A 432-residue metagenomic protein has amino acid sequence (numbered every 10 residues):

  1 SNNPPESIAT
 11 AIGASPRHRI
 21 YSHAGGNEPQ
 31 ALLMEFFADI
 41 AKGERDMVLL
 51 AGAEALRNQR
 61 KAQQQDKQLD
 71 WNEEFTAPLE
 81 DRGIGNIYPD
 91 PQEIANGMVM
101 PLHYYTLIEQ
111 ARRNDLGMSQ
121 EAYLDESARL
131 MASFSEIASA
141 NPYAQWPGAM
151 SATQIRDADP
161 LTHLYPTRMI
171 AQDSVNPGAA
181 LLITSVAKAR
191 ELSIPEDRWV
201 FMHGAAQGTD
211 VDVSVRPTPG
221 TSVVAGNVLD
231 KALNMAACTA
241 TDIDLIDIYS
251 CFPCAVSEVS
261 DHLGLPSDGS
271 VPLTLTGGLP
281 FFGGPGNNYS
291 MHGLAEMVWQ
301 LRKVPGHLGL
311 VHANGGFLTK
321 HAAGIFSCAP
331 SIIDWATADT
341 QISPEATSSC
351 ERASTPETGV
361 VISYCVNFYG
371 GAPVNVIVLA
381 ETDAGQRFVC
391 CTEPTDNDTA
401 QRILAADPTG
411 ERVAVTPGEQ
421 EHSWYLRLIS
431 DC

Functional and structural regions predicted by a protein language model:
S1-S22, F37-R45, A51-K188, I194-F282 (+3 more regions): Conserved "HGTGT" condensation-loop signature of ketosynthase/thiolase-family condensing enzymes that catalyze
G25: Blade-loop segments of beta-propeller domains
E28-P29, G220-A225, G286, S290: Phosphate/oxyanion-binding active-site loops and adjacent basic polyanion-contact surfaces
Q30-A38: Conserved phosphate-binding catalytic cores of ATP/NTP-utilizing and phosphoryl-transfer enzymes
R45-D46, G306-G309: Nucleotide donor/acceptor-binding cores
F282, G286-S290, L301, G306: A conserved active-site cap/scaffold subdomain adjacent to cofactor or substrate pockets
K320: C-terminal capping/lid segments that line or modulate ligand- or cofactor-binding pockets
